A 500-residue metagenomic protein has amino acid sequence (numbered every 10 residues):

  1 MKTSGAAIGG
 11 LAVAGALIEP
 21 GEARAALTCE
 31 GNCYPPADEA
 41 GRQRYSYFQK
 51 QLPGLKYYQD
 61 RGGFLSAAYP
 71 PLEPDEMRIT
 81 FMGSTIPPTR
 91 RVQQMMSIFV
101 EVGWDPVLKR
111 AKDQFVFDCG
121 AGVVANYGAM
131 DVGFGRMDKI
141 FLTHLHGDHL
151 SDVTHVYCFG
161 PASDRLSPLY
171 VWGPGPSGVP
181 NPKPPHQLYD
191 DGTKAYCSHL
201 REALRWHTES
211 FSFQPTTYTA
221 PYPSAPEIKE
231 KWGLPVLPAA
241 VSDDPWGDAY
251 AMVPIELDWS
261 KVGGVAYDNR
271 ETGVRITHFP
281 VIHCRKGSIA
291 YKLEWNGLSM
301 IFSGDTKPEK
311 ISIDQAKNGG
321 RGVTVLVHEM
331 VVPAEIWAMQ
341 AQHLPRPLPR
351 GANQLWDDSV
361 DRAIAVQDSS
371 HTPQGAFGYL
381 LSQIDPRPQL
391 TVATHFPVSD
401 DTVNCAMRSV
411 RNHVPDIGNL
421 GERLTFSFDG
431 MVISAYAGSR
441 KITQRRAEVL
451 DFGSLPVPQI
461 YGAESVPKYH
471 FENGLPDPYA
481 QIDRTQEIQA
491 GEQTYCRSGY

Functional and structural regions predicted by a protein language model:
M1-P20: N-terminal export signals
R24-M300, D400, N404-R440, L455 (+1 more regions): Binuclear metal-dependent hydrolase catalytic cores
Y47-F48, T216-G247, M339-I364, P456-G474: Charged, glycine/proline-rich intrinsically disordered loops and linkers
V281-I282, V332-P333, R445-R446: Short glycine-rich anion-binding loops that position phosphate/pyrophosphate groups of nucleotides and phosphorylated
A290, N296-I301, K307-G430: Cap/insert and terminal regions of metallo-dependent hydrolase folds
T443-P458: A polyampholytic, Gly/Pro-enriched intrinsically disordered region
Y461-Y500: A cross-taxonomic marker for long C-terminal extensions/tails that follow the last structured domain
